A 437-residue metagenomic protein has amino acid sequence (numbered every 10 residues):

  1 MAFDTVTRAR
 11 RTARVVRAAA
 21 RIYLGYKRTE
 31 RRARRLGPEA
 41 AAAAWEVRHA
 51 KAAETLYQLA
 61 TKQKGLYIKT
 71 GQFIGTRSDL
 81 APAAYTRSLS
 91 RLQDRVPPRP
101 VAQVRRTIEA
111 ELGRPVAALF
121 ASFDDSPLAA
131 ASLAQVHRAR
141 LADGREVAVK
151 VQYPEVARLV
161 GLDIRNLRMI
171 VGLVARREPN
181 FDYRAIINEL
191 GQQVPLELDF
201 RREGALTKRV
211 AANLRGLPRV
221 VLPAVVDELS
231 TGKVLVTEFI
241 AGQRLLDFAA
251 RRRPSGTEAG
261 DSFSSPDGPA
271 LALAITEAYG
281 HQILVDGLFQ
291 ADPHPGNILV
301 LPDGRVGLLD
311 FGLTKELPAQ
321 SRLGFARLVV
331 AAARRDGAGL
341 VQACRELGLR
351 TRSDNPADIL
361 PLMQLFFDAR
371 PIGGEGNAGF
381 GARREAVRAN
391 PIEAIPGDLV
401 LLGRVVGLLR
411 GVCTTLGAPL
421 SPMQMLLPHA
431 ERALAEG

Functional and structural regions predicted by a protein language model:
M1-Q135, G161-Y183, T351-R352, L420-S421 (+2 more regions): N-terminal accessory/targeting segments that precede structured cores
A20, K64-I68, R168-V171, K208-A211 (+2 more regions): Short, amphipathic alpha-helical segments that act as regulatory/interfacial helices in nucleotide-processing proteins
R32-E39, A44-E54, R77, N188 (+4 more regions): Helix-rich C-lobe and terminal helical cap/extension of kinase-like folds
A83, L89-P97, E109, A157-R165 (+4 more regions): ATP-dependent phospho-/nucleotidyl transfer catalytic cores
Q135, V147, V221, L235 (+1 more regions): Protein kinase-like catalytic core scaffold
R138, E146-Y153: Glycine-rich ATP phosphate-binding loop
A139-R140, P293: Conserved beta3 strand of the Hanks-type protein kinase catalytic N-lobe
G296-V300: Hydrophobic residue at the +6 position relative to the catalytic HRD Asp in the kinase catalytic loop
